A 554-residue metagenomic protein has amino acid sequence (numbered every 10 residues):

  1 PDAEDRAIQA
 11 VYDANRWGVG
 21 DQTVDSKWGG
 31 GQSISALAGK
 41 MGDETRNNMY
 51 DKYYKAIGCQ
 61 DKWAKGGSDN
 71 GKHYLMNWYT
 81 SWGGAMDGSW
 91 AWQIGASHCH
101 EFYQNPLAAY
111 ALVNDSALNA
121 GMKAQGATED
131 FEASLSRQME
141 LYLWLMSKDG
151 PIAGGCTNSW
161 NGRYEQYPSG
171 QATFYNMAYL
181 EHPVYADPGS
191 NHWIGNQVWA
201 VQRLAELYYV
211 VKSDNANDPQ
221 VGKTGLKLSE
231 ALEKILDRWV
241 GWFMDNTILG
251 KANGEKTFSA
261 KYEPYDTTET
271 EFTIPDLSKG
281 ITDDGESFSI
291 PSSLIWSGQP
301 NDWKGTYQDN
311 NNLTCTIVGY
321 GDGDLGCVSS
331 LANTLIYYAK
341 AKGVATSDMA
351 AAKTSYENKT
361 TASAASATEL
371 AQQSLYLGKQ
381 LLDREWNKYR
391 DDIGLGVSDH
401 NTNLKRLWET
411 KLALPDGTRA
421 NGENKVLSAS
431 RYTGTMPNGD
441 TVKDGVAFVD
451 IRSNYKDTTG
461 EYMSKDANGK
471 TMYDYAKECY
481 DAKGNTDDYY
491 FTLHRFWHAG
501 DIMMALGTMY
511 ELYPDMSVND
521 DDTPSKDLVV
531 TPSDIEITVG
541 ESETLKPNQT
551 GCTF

Functional and structural regions predicted by a protein language model:
P1-D2, Q32-H498: Extended ligand-binding clefts on enzyme/binding-domain cores
P1-I34: Post-signal peptide N-terminal segment of secreted/secretory-pathway proteins
F491-D527: A recurrent domain-boundary module in secreted/ectodomain proteins
V530-D534: Surface-exposed, proline-enriched loop/turn segments that connect beta strands in immunoglobulin-like
I535-E541: Short, solvent-exposed loop/linker segments at the N-terminal edge of repeated beta-sheet extracellular domains
P547, G551-F554: Change to "...patches in solvent-exposed regions of secreted, membrane-anchored, or virion-exposed structural
